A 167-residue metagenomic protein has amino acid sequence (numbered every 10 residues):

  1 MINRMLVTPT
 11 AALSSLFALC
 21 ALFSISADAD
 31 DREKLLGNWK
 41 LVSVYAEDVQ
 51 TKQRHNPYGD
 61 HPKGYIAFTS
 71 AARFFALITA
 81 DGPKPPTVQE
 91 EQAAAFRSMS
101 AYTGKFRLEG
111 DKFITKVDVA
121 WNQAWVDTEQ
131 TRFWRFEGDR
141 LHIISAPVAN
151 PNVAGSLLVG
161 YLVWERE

Functional and structural regions predicted by a protein language model:
M1-S15: Bacterial N-terminal signal peptides that target proteins for export
T10, L22-E167: Lipid interaction determinants
A18-L19: Low-complexity, intrinsically disordered segments with a bias for serine/threonine
